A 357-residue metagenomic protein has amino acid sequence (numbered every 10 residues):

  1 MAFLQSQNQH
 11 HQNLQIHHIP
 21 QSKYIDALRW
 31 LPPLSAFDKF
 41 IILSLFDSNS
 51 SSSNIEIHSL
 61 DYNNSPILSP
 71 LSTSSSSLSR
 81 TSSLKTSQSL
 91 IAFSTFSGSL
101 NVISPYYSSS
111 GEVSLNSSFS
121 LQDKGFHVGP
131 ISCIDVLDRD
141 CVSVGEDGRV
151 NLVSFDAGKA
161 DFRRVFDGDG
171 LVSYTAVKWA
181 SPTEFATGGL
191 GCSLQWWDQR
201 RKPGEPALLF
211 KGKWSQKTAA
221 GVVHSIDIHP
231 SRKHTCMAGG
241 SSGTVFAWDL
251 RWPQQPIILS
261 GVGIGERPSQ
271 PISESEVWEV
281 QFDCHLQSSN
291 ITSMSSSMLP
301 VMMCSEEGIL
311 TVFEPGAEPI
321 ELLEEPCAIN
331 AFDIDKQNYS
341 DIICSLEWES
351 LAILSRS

Functional and structural regions predicted by a protein language model:
A2-I19, P33-S74, S99-S114: Beta-propeller domains
P20, I257-D283, A317-Q337: Conserved blade-ending motifs and adjacent loop-strand segments that build the rim/top face of beta-propeller domains
K23-P32, L78-T86, K124-V136, D169-A180 (+3 more regions): Canonical WD40 repeat/beta-propeller blade segments in eukaryotic WD-repeat proteins
F37-K39, Q88-S89, D138-R139, P182-T183 (+4 more regions): Short coil/turn segments that connect the beta-strands within blades of beta-propeller domains
F40-D47, I91-T95, C141-G145, F185-G189 (+3 more regions): Conserved beta-strand element within WD40/beta-propeller blades
I57-L68, S97-S120, D147-F185, G189-V223 (+5 more regions): Per-blade loop-tip surfaces of WD-repeat and WD-like beta-propellers in eukaryotic adaptors/scaffolds
S296-F313, N330, S345: C-terminal transmembrane module of eukaryotic multi-pass membrane proteins
A331-S357: Blade-level signature of beta-propeller repeat domains, shared across WD40, Kelch, NHL, RCC1 and BNR/Asp-box propellers
